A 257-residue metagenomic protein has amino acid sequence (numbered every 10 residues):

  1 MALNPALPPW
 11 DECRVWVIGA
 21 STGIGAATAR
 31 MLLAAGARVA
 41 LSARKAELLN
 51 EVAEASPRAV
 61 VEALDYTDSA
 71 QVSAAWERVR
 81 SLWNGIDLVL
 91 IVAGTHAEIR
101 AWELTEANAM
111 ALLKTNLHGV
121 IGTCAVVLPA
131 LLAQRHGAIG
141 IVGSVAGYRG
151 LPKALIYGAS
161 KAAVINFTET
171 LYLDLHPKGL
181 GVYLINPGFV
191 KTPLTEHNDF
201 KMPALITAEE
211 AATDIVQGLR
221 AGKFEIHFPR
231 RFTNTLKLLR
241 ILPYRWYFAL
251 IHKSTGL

Functional and structural regions predicted by a protein language model:
S21-T22: Conserved glycine-rich cofactor-binding loop
A37-E51: Conserved glycine-rich Rossmann-like NAD(P)H-binding loop of the short-chain dehydrogenase/reductase
A55-A70: Rossmann-fold cofactor-recognition segment
R100-L113: Substrate-binding pocket helix/loop in short-chain dehydrogenase/reductase
C124, S160: Active-site helix of classical SDR
S144: Residue(s) in the substrate-gating loop at a strand-loop-helix junction that position the organic substrate next
L184, F200-T235: C-terminal helical subdomain
